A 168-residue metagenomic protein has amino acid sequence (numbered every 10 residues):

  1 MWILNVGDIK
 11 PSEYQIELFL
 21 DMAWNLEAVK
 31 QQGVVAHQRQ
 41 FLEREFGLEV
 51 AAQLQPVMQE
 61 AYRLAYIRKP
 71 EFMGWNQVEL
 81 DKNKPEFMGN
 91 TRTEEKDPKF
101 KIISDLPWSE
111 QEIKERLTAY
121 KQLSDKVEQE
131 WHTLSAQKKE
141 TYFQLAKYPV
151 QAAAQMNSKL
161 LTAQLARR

Functional and structural regions predicted by a protein language model:
M1-R168: Substrate-binding groove of N-acetylhexosamine-processing glycoside hydrolases
